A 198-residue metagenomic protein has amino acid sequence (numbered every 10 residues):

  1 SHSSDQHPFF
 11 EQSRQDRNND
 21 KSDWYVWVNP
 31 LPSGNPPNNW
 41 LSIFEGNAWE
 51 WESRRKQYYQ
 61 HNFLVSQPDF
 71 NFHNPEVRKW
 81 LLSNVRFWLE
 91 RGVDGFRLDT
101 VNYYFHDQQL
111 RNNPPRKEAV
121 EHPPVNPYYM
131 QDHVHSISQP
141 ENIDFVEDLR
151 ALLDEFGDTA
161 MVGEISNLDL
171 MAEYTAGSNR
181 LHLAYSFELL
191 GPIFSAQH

Functional and structural regions predicted by a protein language model:
S1-R86, E90, Y103-S166: Acidic/aromatic-lined carbohydrate-recognition and catalytic surfaces of CAZymes acting on diverse glycans
F96-L98: Hydrophobic residues within beta-strands of alpha/beta enzymes
A151, G157-T159, I165-H198: Noncatalytic carbohydrate-binding groove/subsite architecture in carbohydrate-active enzymes
